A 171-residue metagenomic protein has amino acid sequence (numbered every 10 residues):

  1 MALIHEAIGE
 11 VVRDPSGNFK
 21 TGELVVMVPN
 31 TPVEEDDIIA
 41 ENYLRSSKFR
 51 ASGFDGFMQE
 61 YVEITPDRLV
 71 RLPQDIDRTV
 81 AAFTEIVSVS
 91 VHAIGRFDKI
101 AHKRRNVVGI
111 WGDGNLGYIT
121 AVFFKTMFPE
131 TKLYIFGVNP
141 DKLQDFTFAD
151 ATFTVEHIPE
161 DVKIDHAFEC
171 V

Functional and structural regions predicted by a protein language model:
M1-E34, R71-D75: Glycine-rich beta-strand-centered segment in the early N-terminal region that forms part of a ligand/cofactor-binding
E23, E60, N106, D150 (+1 more regions): Conserved acidic residues
V26, A167-F168: N-terminal Rossmann-like NAD(P) cofactor-binding module of classical short-chain dehydrogenase/reductase
P29-V107: NAD(P)H dinucleotide-binding glycine-rich loop of Rossmann-like/cofactor-binding domains, especially the beta1-alpha1
I76-H157: Mid-domain Rossmann-like dinucleotide-binding core that forms the NAD(H)/NADP(H) cofactor-binding site
I158-A167: A short acidic, Gly/Pro-enriched loop at the edge of an enzyme's catalytic core that lines a small-molecule cofactor
V171: Conserved NAD(P)H cofactor-binding loop of Rossmann-fold oxidoreductase domains
